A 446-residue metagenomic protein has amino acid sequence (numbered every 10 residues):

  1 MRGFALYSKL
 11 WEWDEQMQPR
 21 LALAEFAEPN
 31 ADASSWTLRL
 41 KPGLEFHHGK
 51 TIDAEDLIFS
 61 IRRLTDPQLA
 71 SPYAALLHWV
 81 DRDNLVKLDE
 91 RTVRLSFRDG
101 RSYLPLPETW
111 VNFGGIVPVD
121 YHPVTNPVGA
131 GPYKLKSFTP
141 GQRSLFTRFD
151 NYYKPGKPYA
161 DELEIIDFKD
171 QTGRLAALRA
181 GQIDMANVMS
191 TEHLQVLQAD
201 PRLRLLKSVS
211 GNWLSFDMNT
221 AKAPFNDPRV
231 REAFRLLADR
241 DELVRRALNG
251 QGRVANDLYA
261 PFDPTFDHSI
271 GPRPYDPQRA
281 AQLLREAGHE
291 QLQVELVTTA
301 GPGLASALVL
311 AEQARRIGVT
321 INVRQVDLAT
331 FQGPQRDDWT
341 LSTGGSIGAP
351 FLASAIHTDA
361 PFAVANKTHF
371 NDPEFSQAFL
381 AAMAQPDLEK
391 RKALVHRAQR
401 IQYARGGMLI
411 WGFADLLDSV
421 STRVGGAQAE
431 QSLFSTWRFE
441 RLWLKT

Functional and structural regions predicted by a protein language model:
M1-A31, R62, V128-G129: N-terminal lobe/hinge region of extracytoplasmic solute-binding protein
M1-F4, L23-A24, K50, A75 (+5 more regions): A structural "hinge/loop" feature
E15-Q18, G100-R101, L106-E162, D170-T172 (+3 more regions): Gly/Pro-rich hinge or "lid" segments in bacterial periplasmic/extracellular proteins
E25-A70, L88, R94, A177 (+1 more regions): Aromatic- and charge-enriched surface segment that lines or borders ligand/interaction sites
R39, Y73-V117: Surface-exposed binding/hinge segments that line and control ligand-binding clefts or catalytic entry sites
D53-R62, T92-S96, G131-P132, Y159-E162 (+7 more regions): Alpha-helical secondary-structure segments
Y121, N151-V196, T320-N322: Ligand-site clamp/hinge motif
T139, L237-T265, G301-A311, F331-T446: Detector for C-terminal structural segments
